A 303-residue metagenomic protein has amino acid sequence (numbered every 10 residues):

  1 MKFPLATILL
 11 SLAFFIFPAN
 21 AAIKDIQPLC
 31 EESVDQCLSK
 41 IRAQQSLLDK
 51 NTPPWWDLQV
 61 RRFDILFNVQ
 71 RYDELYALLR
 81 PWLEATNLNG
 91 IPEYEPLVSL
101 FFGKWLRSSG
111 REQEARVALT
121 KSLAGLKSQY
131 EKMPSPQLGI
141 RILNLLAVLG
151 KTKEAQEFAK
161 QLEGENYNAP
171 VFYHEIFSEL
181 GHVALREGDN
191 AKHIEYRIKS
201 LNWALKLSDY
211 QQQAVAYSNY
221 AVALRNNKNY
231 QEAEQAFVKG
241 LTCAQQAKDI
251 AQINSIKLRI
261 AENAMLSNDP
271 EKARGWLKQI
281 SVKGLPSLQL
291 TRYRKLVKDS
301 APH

Functional and structural regions predicted by a protein language model:
I16-A77, L88-L97: N-terminal leader/linker segments that initiate helical-solenoid repeat arrays
R42-S46, R80-N87, K121-E131, K160-N166 (+5 more regions): Amphipathic alpha-helical segments of tetratricopeptide repeats
P53, E93, M133, Q137 (+3 more regions): Residue signature of alpha-solenoid helical repeat architecture, marking inter-repeat boundaries and helix-start
D57, L97, P136-Q137, E175 (+3 more regions): Residue register of alpha-helical TPR repeats
